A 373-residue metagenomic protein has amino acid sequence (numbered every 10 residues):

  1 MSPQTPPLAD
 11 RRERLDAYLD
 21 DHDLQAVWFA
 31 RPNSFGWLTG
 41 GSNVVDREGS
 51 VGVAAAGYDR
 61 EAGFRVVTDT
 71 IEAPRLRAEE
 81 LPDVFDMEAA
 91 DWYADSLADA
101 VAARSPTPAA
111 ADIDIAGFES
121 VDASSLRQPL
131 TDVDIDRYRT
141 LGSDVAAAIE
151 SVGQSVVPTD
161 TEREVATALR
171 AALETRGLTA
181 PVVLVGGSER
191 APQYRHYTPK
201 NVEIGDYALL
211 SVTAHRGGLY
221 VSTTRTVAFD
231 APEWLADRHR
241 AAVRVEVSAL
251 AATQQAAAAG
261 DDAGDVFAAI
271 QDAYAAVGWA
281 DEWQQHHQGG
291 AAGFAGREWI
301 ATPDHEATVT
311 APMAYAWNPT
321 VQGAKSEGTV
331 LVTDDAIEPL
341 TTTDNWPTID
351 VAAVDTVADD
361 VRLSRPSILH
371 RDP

Functional and structural regions predicted by a protein language model:
M1-P373: Active-site neighborhoods and metal-handling regions in enzymes and metal-associated proteins
